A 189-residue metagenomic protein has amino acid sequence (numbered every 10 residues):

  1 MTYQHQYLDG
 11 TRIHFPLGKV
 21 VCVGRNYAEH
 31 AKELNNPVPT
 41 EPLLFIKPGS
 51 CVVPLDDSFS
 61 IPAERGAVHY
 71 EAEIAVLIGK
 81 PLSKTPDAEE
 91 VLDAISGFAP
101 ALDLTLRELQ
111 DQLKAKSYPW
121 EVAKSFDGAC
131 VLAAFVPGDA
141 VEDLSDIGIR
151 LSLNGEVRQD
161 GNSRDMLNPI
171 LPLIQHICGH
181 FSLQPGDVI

Functional and structural regions predicted by a protein language model:
M1-S96, A101, E108: Extended, compositionally biased flexible segments
T2-H14, N26, H30, N36-V38 (+3 more regions): Catalytic-pocket segment enriched in acidic/His residues
